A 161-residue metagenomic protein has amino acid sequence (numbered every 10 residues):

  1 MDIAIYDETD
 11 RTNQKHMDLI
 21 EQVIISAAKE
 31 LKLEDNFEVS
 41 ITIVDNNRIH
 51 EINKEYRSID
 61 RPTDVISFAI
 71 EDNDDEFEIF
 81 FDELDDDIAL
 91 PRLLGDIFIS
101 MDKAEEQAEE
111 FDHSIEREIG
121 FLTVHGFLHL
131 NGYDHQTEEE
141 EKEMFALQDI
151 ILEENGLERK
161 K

Functional and structural regions predicted by a protein language model:
M1-G120, L130-K161: An acidic/histidine-cluster motif and surrounding catalytic segment that typifies divalent-metal-assisted enzyme active
